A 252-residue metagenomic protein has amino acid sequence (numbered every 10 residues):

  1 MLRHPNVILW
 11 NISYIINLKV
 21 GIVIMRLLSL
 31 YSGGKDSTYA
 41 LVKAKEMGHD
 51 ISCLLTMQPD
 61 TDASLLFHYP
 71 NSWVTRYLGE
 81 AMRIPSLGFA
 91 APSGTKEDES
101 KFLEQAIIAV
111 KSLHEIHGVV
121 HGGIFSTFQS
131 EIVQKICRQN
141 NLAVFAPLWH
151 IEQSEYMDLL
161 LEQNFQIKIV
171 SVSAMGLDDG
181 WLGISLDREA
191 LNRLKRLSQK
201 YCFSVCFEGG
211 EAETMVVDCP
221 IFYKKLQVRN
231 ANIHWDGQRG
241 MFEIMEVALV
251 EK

Functional and structural regions predicted by a protein language model:
P5-V7: Short hydrophobic alpha-helical segments enriched in small aliphatic residues
G21-K252: Nucleotide-activated chemistry modules centered on ATP-dependent adenylation/adenylyltransferase
